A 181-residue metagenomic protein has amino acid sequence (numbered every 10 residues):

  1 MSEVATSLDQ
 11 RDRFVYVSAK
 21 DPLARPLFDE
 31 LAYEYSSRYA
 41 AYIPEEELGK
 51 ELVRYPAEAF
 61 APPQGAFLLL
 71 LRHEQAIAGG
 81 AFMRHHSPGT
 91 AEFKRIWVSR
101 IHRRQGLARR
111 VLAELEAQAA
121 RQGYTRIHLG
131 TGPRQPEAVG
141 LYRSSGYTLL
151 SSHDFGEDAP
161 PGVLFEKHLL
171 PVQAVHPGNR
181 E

Functional and structural regions predicted by a protein language model:
S2-V4: DNA-contacting interfaces and partner/effector-binding or oligomerization modules in DNA-centric proteins
L8, A19-K20, Q122-G146, S151-E181: C-terminal "cap" of GNAT-fold acetyltransferases
D9-T90, K94, S99-R100, L112-E114 (+4 more regions): Acetyl-CoA-dependent GNAT
A78, G106-A108, G146: Conserved phosphate-binding and hydrolysis motifs of nucleotide-dependent enzymes
F82, R109-V111, P133-Q135: Short, flexible micro-motifs
S99-I101, Q105, P133: Active-site acidic-Proline motif in GNAT/NAT acetyltransferases
R104-Q105, R110, A117, R126-H128: Charged, amphipathic alpha-helical coiled-coil/dimerization segments
